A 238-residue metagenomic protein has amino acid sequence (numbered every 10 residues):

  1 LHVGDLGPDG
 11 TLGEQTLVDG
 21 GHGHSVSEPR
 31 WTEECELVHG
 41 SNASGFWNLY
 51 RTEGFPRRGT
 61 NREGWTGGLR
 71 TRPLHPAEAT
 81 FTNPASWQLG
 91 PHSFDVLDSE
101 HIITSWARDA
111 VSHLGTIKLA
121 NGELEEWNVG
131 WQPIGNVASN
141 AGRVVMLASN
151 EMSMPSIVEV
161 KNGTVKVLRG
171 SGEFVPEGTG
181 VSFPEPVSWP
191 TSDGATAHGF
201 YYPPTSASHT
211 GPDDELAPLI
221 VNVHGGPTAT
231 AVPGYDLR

Functional and structural regions predicted by a protein language model:
L1, G13, W47-L49, L69 (+5 more regions): Repetitive beta-architecture junctions, highlighting loop-to-beta-strand starts across blade-like repeats
L1-H2, V18-V26, T32, V38-R51 (+5 more regions): A flexible loop/linker signature enriched in serine peptidases of the S9 family
V3-D5, R51, T116, E159 (+2 more regions): Conserved blade-register residue in beta-propeller folds
L6-G10, E53-F55, K118-G122, K161-G163: Short loop/turn segments that connect beta-strands within beta-propeller blades
T11-T16, R58-R62, G68-L74, G122-E126 (+2 more regions): Predominantly a core beta-strand signature of beta-propeller blades across repeat-based propeller domains
Q15-G23, L69-L89, S171-E185: Surface-exposed loop and turn segments in beta-propeller and other repeat-based domains that flank or scaffold
E28-E36, F94-H101, N136-G142, T191: Blade-terminus and WD-like Trp-Asp/Gly-His loop motifs, strongest in beta-propeller folds
I134-R238: Serine-hydrolase catalytic core recognition
